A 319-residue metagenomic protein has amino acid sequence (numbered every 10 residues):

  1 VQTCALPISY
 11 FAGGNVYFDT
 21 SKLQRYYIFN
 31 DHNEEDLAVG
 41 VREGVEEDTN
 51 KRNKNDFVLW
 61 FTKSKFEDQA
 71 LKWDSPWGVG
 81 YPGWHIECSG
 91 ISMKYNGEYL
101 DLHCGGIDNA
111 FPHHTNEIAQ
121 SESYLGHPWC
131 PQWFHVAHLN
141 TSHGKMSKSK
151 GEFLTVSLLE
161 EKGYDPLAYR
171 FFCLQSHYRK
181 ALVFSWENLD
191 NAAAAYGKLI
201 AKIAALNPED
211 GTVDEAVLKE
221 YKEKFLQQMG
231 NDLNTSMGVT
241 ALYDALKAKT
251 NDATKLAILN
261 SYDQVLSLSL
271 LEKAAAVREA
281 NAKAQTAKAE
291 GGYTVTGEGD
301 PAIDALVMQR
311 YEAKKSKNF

Functional and structural regions predicted by a protein language model:
V1-L6: Short, small-residue-biased leader/transition segments that mark boundaries at the very start of proteins
P7-N207: Alpha-helical recognition segments enriched in aromatics with Gly/Pro capping that present substrate-recognition
K145-S147, F153-F319: Structural preference for alpha-helix termini/caps and helix-kink/transition segments
